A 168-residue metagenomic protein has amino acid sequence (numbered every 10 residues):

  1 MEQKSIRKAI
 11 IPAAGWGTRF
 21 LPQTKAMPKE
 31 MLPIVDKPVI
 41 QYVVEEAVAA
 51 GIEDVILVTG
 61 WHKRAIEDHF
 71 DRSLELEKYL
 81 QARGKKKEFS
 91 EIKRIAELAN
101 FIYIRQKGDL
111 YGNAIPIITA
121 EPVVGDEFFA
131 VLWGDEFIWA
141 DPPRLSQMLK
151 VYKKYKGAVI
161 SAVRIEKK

Functional and structural regions predicted by a protein language model:
E2-A82, F101, Q106, P142-Q147: N-terminal glycine-rich phosphate-binding loop and ensuing alpha1 helix
L76-K78, K86-K168: Conserved beta-loop-beta/alpha segment of the NTase-like Rossmann-fold superfamily that binds/positions NTPs
